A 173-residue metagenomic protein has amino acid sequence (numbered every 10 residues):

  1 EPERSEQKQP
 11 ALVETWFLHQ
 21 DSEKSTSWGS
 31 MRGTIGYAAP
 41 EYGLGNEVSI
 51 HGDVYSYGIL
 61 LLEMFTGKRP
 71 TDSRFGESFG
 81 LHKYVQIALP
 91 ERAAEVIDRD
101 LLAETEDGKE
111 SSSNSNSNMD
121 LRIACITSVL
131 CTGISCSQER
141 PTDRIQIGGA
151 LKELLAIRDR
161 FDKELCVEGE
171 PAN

Functional and structural regions predicted by a protein language model:
E1-Q7: Catalytic-loop of the protein kinase fold
L12-N173: Cytosolic eukaryotic protein kinase-like domains
